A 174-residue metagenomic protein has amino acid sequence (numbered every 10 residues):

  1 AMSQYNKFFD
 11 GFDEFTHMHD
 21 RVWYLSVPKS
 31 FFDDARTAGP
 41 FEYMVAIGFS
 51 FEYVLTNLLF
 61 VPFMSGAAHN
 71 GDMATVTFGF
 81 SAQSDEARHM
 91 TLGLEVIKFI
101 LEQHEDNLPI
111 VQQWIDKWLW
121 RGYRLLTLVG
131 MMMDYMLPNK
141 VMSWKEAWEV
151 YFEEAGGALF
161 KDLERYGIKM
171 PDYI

Functional and structural regions predicted by a protein language model:
A1-I174: Non-heme di-metal
